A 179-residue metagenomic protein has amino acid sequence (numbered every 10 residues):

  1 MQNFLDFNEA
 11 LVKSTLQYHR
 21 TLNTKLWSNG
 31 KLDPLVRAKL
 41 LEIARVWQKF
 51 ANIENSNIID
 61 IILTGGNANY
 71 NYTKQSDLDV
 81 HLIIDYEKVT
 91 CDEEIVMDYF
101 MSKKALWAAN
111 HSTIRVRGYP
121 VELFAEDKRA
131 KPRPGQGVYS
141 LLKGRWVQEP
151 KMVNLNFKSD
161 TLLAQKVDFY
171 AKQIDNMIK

Functional and structural regions predicted by a protein language model:
M1-N8: Short acidic, low-complexity intrinsically disordered linear motifs used for protein-protein interactions
N3, D77-D79: Structural signature of the urease/amidohydrolase superfamily beta/alpha-barrel
N8-S76, I83-K179: Catalytic core of pol beta-like nucleotidyltransferases
